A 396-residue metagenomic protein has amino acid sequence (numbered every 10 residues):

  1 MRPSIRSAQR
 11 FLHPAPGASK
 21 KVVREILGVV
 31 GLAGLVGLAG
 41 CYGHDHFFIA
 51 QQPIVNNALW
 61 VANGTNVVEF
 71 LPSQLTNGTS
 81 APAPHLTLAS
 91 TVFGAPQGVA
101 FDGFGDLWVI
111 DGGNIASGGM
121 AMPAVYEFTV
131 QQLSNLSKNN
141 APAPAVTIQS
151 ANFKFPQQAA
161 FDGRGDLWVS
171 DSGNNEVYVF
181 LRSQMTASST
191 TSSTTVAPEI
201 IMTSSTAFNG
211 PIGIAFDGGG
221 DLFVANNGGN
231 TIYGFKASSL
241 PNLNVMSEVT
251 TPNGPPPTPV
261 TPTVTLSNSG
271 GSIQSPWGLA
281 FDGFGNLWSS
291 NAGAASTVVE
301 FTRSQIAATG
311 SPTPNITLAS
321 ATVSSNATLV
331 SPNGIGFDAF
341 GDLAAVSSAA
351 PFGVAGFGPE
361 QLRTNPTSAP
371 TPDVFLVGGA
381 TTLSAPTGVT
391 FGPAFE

Functional and structural regions predicted by a protein language model:
R2-I5, F11, V23-R24, L32-V61 (+1 more regions): Bacterial Sec-dependent N-terminal signal peptides
H44-T91, P96-V99, L107, Y126 (+2 more regions): An edge-strand/N-cap motif at the start of beta-rich repeat modules
H44-V55, T91-D106, M120, S150-R164 (+4 more regions): Beta-rich, blade/repeat-based domains predominating in secreted/periplasmic proteins but also intracellular
A58-V61, D106-V109, D166-V169, D221-V224 (+2 more regions): Conserved beta-propeller blade signature
G64, G112-N114, M120, S172-G173 (+7 more regions): Short loop/turn segments immediately following the C-termini of beta-strands
N66-E69, P123-E127, N175-L181, N230-G234 (+2 more regions): A short loop-to-beta-strand structural motif that recurs across blades of beta-propeller domains
F70-G78, F128-K138, L181-T191, F235-N253 (+2 more regions): Short loop/turn segments immediately following beta-strands, especially the blade-tip and inter-blade linker loops
P82-S90, P142-S150, V196-S204, P259-S269 (+2 more regions): A short beta-strand motif characteristic of beta-propeller blades
